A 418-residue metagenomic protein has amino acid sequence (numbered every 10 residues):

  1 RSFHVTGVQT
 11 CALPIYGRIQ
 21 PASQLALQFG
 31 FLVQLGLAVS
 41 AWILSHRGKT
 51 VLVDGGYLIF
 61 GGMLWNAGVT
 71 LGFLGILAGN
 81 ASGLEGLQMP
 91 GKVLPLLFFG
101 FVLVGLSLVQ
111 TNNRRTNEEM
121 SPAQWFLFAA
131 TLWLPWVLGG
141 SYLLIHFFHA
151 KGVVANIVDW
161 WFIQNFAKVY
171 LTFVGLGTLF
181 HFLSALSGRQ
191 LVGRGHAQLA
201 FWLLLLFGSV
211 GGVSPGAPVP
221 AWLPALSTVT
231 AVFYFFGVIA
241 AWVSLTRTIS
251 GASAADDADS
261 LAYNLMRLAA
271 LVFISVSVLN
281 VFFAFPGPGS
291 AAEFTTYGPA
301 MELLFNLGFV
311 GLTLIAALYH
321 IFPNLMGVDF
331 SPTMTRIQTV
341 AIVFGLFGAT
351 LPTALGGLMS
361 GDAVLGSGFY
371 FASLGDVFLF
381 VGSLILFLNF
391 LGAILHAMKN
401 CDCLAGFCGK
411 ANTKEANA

Functional and structural regions predicted by a protein language model:
R1-C11: Single conserved hydrophobic/aromatic residue that forms the stacking wall/gate of nucleotide- or nucleobase-binding
A12-R18, L35-F60, L77-Q88, L106-F126 (+8 more regions): Juxtamembrane membrane-water interface segments of multi-pass membrane proteins, especially cytoplasmic-side
Q24-V33, G72, P90-G100, W160-F173 (+3 more regions): Alpha-helical transmembrane segments of polytopic membrane proteins
L27-F29, L52, A341: Hydrophobic, aromatic-enriched alpha-helical segments typical of multi-pass transmembrane helices
L64-G72, F99-L103, W125-I145, L171-T172 (+5 more regions): Alpha-helical transmembrane segments of multi-pass integral membrane proteins
V69-L84, V93-L96: Long, hydrophobic, well-ordered secondary-structure blocks that form the structural core and pocket-lining surfaces
L199-L205, S209, M334, I342-F347 (+2 more regions): Catalytic domains of carbohydrate-active enzymes that cleave complex glycans
L303, F344, F387: Hydrophobic, well-ordered secondary-structure elements that form the walls of internal hydrophobic environments
